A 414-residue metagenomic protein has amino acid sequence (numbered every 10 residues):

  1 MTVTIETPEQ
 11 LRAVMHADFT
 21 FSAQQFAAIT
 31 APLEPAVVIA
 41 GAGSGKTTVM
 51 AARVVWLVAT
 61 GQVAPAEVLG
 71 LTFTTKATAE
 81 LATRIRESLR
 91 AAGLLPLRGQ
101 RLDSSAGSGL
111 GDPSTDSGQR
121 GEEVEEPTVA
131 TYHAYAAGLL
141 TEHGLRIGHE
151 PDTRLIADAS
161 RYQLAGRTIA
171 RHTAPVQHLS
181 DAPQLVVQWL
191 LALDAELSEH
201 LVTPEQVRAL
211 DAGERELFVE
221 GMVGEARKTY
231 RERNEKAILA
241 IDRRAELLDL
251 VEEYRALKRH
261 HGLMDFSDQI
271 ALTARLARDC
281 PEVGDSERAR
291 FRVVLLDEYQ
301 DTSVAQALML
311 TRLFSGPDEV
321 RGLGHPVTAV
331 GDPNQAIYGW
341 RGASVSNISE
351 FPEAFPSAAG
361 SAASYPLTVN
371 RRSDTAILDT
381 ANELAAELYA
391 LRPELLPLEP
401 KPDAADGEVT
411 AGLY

Functional and structural regions predicted by a protein language model:
M1-H149, L155, D285, V293 (+3 more regions): P-loop NTPase Walker
M1-I39, S44, T48-V49, E67-L69 (+7 more regions): Accessory N-terminal region flanking or inserted into the helicase ATPase core in nucleic-acid motor proteins
T2-T7, L11-A13, W56, V304-Y414: Conserved RecA-like helicase ATPase core segment that couples NTP binding/hydrolysis to strand translocation
R53, E80-S88, Y135-E142, S160 (+4 more regions): Alpha-helical scaffold elements adjacent to nucleotide-binding pockets in ATP/GTP-utilizing enzyme cores
E67, L102-A106, D112, D116-G224 (+4 more regions): Conserved ATP-dependent motor core of P-loop NTPases, especially the RecA-like helicase ATPase domain
A77, L81, T131, R161 (+8 more regions): Helical mechanochemical/support elements of P-loop NTPase systems and associated helical scaffolds
S88, A92, E142, R146 (+7 more regions): Phosphate/oxyanion-binding loops and surfaces in catalytic or ligand/nucleic-acid-binding neighborhoods
E298: Walker B catalytic acidic pair
